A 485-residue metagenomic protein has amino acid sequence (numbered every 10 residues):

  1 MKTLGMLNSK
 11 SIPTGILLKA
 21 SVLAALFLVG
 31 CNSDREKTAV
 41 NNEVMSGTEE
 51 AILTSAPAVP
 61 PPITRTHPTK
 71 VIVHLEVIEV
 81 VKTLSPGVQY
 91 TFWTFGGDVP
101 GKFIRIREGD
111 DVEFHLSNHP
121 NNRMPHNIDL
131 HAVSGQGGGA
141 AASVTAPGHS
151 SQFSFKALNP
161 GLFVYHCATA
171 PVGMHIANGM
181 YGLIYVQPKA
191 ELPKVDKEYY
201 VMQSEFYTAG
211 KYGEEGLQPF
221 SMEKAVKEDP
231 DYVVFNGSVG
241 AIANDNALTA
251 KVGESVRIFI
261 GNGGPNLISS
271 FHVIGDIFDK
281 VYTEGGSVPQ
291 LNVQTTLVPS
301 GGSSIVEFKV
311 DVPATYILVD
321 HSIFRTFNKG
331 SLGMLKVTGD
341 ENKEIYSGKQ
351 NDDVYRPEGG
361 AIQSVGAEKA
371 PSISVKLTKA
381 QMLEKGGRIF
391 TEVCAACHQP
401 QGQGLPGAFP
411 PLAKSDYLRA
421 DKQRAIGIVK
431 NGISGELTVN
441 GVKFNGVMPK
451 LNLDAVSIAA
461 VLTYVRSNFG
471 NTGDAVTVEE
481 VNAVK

Functional and structural regions predicted by a protein language model:
M1-G15: N-terminal secretory signal peptides that target proteins for export/translocation
T14-V22: Sec-dependent signal peptide recognition, specifically the positively charged N-region followed immediately by
L28-G30: C-terminal motif of bacterial Sec signal peptides marking the signal peptidase cleavage site
N32-R388, P406: Copper-binding active sites and cupredoxin-like electron-transfer domains, recognizing His/Cys-rich ligand loops
A168-P171, F206, C397-L405, I433 (+2 more regions): Detector for the c-type heme attachment site
A177-V195, K329-L335, L412-V456, A460: Extended, polar beta-sheet/loop recognition surfaces of beta-rich domains that mediate binding to diverse ligands
A367-Q381, G387, T438-K485: Flexible coil segments in periplasmic/lumen-exposed cytochrome c-class electron-transfer proteins
K379-L405, K414-N431: Sequence/structural segment immediately N-terminal to covalent heme-attachment motifs in c-type and related
